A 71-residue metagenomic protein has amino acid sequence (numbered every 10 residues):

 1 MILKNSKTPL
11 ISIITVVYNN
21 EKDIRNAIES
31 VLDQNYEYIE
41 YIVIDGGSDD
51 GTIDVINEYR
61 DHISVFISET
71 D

Functional and structural regions predicted by a protein language model:
M1-D33: N-proximal low-complexity "stem/linker" segments adjacent to membrane-targeting elements
L10, Y38, H62-S64: A generic structural signal for alpha->beta connector loops
K22-R25, D50-E58: Acidic helix N-cap motif at the loop->helix transition within catalytic regions of sugar-transfer enzymes
A27, Y38-G47, I67-T70: Short beta-strand/loop segment that forms part of the nucleotide-sugar
S30, D45-D54: A conserved acidic beta->alpha catalytic loop
I53-D71: Conserved donor nucleotide-binding strand/loop of the catalytic core
